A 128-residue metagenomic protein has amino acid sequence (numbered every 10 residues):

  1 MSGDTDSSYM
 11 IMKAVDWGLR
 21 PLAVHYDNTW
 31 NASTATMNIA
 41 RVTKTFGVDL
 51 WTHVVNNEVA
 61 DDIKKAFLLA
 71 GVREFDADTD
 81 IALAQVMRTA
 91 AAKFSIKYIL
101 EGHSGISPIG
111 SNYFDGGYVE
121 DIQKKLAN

Functional and structural regions predicted by a protein language model:
M1-N128: ATP-dependent adenylation/nucleotidyltransferase module used to activate substrates
